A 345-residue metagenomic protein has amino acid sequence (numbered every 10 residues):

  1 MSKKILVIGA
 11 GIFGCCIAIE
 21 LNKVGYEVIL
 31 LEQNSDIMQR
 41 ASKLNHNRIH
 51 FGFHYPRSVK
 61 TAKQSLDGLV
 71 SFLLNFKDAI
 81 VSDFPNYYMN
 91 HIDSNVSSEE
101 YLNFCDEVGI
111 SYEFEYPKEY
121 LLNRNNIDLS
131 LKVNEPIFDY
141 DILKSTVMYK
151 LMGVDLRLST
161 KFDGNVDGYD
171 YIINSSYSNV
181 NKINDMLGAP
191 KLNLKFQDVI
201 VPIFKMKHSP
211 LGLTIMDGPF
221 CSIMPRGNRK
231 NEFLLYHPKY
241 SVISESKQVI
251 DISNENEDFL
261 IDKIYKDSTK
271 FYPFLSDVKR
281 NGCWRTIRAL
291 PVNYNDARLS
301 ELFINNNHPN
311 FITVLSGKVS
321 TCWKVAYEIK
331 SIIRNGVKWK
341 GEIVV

Functional and structural regions predicted by a protein language model:
K4-I29: N-terminal Rossmann-like FAD-binding beta1-loop-alpha1 element of flavoenzymes
K23-K43: Glycine-rich FAD pyrophosphate-binding loop
M38, D170-M216, R226-N231, L275: Central helical "cap/lid" subdomain
H46-L121, N125-I127: Dinucleotide-binding Rossmann-like beta1-alpha1 core, especially the glycine-rich loop that anchors the ADP
I80-H91, F114-L151, H308-S316: Helix-loop-beta segment of a Rossmann-like dinucleotide-binding subdomain
L131-D167, Y171-N184, C322-E328: Helical element adjacent to the flavin cofactor pocket in flavoenzyme catalytic cores
R229, I243, K247-I287: Flavin-binding catalytic cores
K270-V345: C-terminal catalytic lobe of FAD-dependent flavoproteins
